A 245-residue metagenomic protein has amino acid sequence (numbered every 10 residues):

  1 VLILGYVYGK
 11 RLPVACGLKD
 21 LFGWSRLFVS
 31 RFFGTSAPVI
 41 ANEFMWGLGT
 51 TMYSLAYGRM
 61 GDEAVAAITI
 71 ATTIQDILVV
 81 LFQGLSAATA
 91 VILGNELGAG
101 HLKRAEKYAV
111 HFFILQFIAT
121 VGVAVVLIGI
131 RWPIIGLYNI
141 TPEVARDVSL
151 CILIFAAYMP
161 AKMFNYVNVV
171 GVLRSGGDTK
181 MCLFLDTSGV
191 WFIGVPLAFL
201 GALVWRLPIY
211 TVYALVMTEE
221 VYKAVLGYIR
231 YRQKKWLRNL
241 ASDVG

Functional and structural regions predicted by a protein language model:
V1-L4, Q83-S86, F155-S175, M181-I193 (+2 more regions): Short runs within selected transmembrane alpha-helices of multi-pass transporters and secretion channels
V1-S36, L93-Y158, G201-G245: Short alpha-helical transmembrane segments in multi-pass integral membrane proteins
L2-I3, L21-M52, A56, I77-L81 (+4 more regions): Hydrophobic faces of transmembrane alpha-helices in multi-pass small-molecule transporters and flippases across diverse
V39, E43, T51, L55 (+6 more regions): Transmembrane alpha-helix boundary and packing residues in multipass membrane permease domains and related
F44, L48, T120-I128, M163 (+3 more regions): Hydrophobic positions within alpha-helical transmembrane segments of bacterial inner-membrane proteins
F44-I77, N95-E96, I135-P142, V204: Helix-terminus/linker motif at the lipid-water interface of multi-pass membrane proteins
S54, V65-R131, M163-C182: Small-residue-rich hydrophobic transmembrane alpha-helices
